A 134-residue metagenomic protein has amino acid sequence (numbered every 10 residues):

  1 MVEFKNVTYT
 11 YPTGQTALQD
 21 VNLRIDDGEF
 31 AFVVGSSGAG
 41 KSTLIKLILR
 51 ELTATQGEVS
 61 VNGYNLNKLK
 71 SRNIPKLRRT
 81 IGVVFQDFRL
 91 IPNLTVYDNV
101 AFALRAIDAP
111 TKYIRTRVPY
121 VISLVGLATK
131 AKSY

Functional and structural regions predicted by a protein language model:
M1, T10-D20, K70: A short, flexible loop at the N-terminus of ABC-type nucleotide-binding domains that lies
G35-A39: Walker A (P-loop) phosphate-binding loop of ABC-type ATPase nucleotide-binding domains
L49: Helix-to-loop junction immediately C-terminal to a conserved catalytic motif
E58-S60, Y64: ATP-binding/catalytic-site motifs of ATP-hydrolyzing domains
Y64-N65, A101, R105-D108, K112-K130: Conserved ABC ATPase "signature" region
L66-G82, T111: ABC ATPase NBD coupling module
T80-I81, F85-R89, L94: ABC ATPase nucleotide-binding domain signature
L94-F102: Short coil-to-helix segment of the ABC ATPase nucleotide-binding domain corresponding to the Q-loop/switch region
